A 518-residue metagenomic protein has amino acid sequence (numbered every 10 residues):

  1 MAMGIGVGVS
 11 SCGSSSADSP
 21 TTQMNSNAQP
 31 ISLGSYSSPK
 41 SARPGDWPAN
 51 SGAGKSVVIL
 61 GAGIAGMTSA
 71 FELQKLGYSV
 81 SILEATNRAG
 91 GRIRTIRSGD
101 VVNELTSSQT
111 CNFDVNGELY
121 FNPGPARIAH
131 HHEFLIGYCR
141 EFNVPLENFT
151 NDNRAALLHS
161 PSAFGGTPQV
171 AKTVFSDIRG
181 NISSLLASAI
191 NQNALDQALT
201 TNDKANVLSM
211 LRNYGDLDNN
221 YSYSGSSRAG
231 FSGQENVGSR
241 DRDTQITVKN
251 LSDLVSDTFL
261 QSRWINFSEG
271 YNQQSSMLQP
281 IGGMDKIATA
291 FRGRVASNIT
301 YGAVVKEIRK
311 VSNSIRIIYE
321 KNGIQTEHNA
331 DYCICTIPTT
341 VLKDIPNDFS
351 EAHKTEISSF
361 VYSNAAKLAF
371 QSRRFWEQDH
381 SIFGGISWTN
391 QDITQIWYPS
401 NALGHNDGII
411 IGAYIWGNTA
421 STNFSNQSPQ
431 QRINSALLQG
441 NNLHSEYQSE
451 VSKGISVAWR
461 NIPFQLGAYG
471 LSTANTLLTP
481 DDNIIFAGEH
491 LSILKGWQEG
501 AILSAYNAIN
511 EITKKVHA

Functional and structural regions predicted by a protein language model:
M1-V57, K75: Extreme N-terminal leader/targeting segments of oxidoreductases
Q23-P44, S314, E320, N364 (+1 more regions): Conserved flavin/dinucleotide-binding core of flavoenzymes
K40-A42, D46-S51, N112-Y120, S262-S276 (+3 more regions): Short glycine/proline-rich turn/loop motifs
S41-L185: N-terminal glycine-rich phosphate/pyrophosphate-binding loop and immediately adjacent elements
E118-A129, Q273-I281, H353-V361, N418-Q430 (+2 more regions): Active-site rim elements
N151, G165-P168, V174-A194, L342 (+2 more regions): Rossmann-like dinucleotide-binding core of oxidoreductases
A155, S162-A163, A187-V304, V311-S314 (+3 more regions): Active-site/ligand-binding neighborhood in enzyme catalytic cores
Y301-A413, L443: Mid-domain catalytic core of redox enzymes that form a hydrophobic substrate pocket/lid adjacent to a catalytic redox
